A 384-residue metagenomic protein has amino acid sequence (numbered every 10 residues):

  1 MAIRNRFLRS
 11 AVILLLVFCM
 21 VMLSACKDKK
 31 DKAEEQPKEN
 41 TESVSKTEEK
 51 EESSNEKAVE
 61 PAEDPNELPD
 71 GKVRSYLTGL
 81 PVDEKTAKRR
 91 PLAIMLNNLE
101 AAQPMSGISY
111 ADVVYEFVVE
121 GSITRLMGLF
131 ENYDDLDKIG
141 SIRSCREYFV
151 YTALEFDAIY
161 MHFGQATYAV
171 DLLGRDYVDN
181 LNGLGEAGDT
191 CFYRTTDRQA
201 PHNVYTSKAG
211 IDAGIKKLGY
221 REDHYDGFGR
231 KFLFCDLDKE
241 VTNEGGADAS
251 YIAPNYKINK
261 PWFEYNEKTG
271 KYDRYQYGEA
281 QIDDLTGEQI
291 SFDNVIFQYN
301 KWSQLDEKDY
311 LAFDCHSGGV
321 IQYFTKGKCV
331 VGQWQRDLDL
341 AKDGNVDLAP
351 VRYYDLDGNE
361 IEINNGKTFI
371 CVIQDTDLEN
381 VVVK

Functional and structural regions predicted by a protein language model:
A2-V12: Bacterial N-terminal signal peptides that target proteins for export
L16-M20: Hydrophobic core
M22-A25: C-terminal motif of bacterial Sec signal peptides marking the signal peptidase cleavage site
K27-K29: Bacterial signal peptide processing site
A33-A62: Low-complexity, Pro/Thr/Ser/Glu-rich flexible segments characteristic of extracytoplasmic/periplasmic regions
E56-A111, E120-K384: A surface/extracellular/periplasmic glyco- and lipid-processing/surface-interacting theme
F117: Change "in soluble alpha/beta enzymes" to "in soluble alpha/beta proteins
